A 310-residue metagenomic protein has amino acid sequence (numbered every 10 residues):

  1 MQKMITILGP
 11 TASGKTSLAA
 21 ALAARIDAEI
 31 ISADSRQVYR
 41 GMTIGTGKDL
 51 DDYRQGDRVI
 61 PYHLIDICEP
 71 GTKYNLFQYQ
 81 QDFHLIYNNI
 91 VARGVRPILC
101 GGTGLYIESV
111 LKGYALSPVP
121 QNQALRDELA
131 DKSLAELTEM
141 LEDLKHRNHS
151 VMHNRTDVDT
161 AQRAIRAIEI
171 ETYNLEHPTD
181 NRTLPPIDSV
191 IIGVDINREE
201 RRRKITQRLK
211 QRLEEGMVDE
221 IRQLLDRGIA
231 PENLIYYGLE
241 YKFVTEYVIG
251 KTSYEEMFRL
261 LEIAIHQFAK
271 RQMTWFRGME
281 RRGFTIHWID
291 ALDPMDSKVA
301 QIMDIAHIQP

Functional and structural regions predicted by a protein language model:
M1-P310: Phosphate/pyrophosphate-binding catalytic cores of soluble transferases and nucleic-acid-acting enzymes
